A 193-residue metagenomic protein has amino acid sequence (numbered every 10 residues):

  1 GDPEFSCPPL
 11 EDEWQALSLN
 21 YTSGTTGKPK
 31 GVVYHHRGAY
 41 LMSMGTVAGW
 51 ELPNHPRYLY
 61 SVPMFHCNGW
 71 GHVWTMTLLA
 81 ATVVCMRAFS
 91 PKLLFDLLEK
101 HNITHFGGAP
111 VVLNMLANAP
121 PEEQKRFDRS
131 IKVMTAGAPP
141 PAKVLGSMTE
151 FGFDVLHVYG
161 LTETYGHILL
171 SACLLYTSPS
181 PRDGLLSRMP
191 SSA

Functional and structural regions predicted by a protein language model:
D2-Y21, K28, E51-R57: Conserved pre-ATP/AMP-binding loop-to-beta segment of ANL
E13, V32-P53, S61-F65, L113-N114 (+3 more regions): Conserved structural elements of the adenylate-forming
A16, T22-T25, Y58, M64 (+6 more regions): Conserved S/T- and glycine-rich ATP-binding loop of Class I adenylate-forming
L17-L41, R188-M189: Conserved AMP-binding A3 loop
K30-V33, Y60, T82-A88, L156: Short beta-strand->loop structural element characteristic of the AMP-binding/adenylate-forming
Y40-R57, F65-T104, A119: Conserved AMP-binding/adenylation subdomain of ANL enzymes
L78, I103-G108, A117-P179: Gly/Ser/Thr-rich phosphate-binding loop
Y176-P179, D183-A193: Single conserved hydrophobic/aromatic residue that forms the stacking wall/gate of nucleotide- or nucleobase-binding
